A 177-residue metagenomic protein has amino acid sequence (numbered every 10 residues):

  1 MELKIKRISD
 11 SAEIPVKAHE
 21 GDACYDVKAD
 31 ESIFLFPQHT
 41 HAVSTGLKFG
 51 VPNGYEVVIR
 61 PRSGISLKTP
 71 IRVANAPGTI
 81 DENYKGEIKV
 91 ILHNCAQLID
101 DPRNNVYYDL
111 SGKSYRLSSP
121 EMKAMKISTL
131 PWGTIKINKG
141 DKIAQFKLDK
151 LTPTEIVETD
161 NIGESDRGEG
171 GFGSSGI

Functional and structural regions predicted by a protein language model:
M1-I177: DUTPase catalytic domain/fold
